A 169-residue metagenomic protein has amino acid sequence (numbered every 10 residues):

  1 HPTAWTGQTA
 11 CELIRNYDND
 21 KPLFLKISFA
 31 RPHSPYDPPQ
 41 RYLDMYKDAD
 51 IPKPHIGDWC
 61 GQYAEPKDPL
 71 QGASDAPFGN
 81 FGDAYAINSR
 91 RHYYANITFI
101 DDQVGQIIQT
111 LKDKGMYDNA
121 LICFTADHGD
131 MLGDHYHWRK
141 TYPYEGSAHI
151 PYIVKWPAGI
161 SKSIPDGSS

Functional and structural regions predicted by a protein language model:
H1-S169: Active-site-proximal cap/lid insertion segments
